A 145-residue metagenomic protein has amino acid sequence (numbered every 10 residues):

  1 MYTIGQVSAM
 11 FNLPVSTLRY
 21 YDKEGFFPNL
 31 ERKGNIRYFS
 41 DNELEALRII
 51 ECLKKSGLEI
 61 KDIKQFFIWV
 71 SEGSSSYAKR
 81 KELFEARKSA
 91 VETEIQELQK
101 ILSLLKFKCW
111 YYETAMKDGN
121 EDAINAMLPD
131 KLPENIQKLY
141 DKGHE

Functional and structural regions predicted by a protein language model:
M1-I68: Basic helix-turn-helix/winged-helix DNA-binding cores and closely related short helical interaction motifs
Q6, E24-G25, N42-E43, V70 (+4 more regions): Generic alpha-helical secondary structure signal
F11, E43, S74-Y77, I95: Flexible interhelical turns and helix-capping residues at alpha-helix boundaries within structured domains
F26, L58, S74-S75, N120: Residue-level recognition of short, well-ordered coil/turn positions that link secondary-structure elements
C52-K55, I68-S71, W110, T114-K117: A generic structural signal for secondary-structure junctions that act as hinges or helix/strand caps at the edges
K64-A86: Short, charged recognition helix plus adjacent turn of helix-turn-helix-like nucleic-acid-binding domains
A78-E145: C-terminal regulatory/oligomerization modules of transcriptional regulators
